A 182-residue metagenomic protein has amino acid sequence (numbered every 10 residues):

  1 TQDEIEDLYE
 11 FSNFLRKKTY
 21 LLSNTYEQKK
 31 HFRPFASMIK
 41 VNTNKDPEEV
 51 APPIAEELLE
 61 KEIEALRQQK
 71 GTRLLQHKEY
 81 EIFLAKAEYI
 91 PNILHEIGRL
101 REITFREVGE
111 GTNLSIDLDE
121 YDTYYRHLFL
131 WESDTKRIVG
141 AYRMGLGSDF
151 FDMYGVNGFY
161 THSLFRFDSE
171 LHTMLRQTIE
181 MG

Functional and structural regions predicted by a protein language model:
T1-P52: Non-catalytic C-terminal accessory region of glycerolipid acyltransferases and related lyso-lipid remodeling enzymes
T19, Y80, Y142, I179: A broad, low-specificity signal marking well-ordered, structured residues that form hydrophobic/aromatic
N24-Q28, F32, T72, R106 (+1 more regions): Intrinsically disordered or highly flexible coil/loop and linker segments, enriched in small and charged/polar residues
P47-E88: Conserved N-terminal entry element of GNAT/NAT acetyltransferase domains
L74-D117, H127-W131, R137-G140, L146: Short amphipathic alpha-helix that is part of the acyltransferase structural core
E120-F129, D152-M153: A short helix-loop-beta-strand connector motif used in the catalytic cores of GNAT acetyltransferases and, in some
T123-R126, S133-V139, M174-R176, E180: Short, well-ordered loop/turn elements at secondary-structure boundaries
R143-G182: Conserved acyl-donor/pantetheine-binding loop and adjacent beta-alpha core of acyl/acetyltransferases and related
